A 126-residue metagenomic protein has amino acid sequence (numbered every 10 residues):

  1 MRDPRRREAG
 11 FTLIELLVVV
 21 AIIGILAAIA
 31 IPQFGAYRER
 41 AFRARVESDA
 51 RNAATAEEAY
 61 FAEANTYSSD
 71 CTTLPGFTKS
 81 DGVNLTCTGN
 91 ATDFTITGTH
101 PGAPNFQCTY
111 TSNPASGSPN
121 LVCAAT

Functional and structural regions predicted by a protein language model:
M1-F11: N-terminal leader/signal peptides at the extreme start of proteins
A9, R43, N52-T55, F61-A62: Extended, polar beta-sheet/loop recognition surfaces of beta-rich domains that mediate binding to diverse ligands
I14-Q33: Alpha-helical hydrophobic helix detector
E15, A44-E47, S69: Compositionally biased non-globular segments, especially hydrophobic aliphatic-rich helices of signal peptides
V20, E47, A54: Conserved catalytic core of two-component sensor histidine kinases
A30, Y37, E57: Conserved alpha-helical elements of the SDR catalytic core
Q33-A50: Aliphatic-rich helix starts adjacent to a transmembrane/signal segment
T55-T126: Periplasmic/extracellular, small/polar-rich flexible segments of pilin-like filament-forming proteins
